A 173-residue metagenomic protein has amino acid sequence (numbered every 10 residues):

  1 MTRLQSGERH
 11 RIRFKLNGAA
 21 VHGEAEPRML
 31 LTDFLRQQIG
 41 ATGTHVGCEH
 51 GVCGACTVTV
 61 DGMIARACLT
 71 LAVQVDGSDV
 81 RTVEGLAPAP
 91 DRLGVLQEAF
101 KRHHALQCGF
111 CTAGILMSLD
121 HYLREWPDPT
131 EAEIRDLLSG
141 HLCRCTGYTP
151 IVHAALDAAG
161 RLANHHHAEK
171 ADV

Functional and structural regions predicted by a protein language model:
M1-V173: Signature of N-terminal electron-transfer/Fe-S-associated modules in redox systems
